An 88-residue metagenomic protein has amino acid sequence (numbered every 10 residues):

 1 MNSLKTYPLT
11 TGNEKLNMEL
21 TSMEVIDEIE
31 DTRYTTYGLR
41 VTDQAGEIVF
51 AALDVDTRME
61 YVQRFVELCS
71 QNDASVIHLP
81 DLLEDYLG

Functional and structural regions predicted by a protein language model:
M1-L4, M18, E30, T42 (+3 more regions): Aromatic-enriched hydrophobic runs in primary sequence
M1-T36: Short N-terminal "domain-start" leader segments that mark the transition from disordered tails or signal peptides into
I29-D54: A short, structured beta-strand/loop element
A45-G88: Mixed-charge, Lys/Arg-enriched low-complexity segments
